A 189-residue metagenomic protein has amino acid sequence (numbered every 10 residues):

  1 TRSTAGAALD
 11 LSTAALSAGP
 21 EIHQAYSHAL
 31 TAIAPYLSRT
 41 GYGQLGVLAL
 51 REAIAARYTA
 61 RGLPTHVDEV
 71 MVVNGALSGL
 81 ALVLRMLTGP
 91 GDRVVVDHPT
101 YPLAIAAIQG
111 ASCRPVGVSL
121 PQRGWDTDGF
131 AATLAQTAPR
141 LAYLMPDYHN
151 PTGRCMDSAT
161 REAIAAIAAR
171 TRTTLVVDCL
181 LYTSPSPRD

Functional and structural regions predicted by a protein language model:
T1-L48, A53, T173: N-terminal "arm"/small-domain region of PLP-dependent enzymes with the aminotransferase-like
L16, T59, D189: Residue-level marker of positions within ordered structural domains that often coincide with functionally constrained
I33-R172, S184: Conserved core of the PLP fold type I
V176: Walker B beta-strand of ABC/ABC-like P-loop ATPase nucleotide-binding domains, specifically the conserved hydrophobic
C179: Walker B catalytic acidic pair
Y182-D189: Conserved small/polar residues in nucleotide/adenosyl-binding loops
